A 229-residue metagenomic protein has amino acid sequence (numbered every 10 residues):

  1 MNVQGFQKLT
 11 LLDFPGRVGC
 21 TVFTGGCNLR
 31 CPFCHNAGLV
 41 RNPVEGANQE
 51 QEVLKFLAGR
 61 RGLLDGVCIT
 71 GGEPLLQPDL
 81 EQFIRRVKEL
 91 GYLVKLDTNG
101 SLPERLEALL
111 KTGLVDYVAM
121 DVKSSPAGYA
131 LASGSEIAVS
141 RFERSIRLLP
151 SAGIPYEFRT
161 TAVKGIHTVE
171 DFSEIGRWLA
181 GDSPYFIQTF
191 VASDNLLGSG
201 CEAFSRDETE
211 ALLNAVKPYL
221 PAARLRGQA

Functional and structural regions predicted by a protein language model:
M1-V18: Short, charged low-complexity linear segments at domain edges
N2, P184, P221-R224: Conserved beta-strand segments of alpha/beta enzyme cores
F6, Q188-F190, L225-Q228: Conserved beta-strand termini and adjacent loop/short-helix elements that scaffold enzyme active sites in alpha/beta
F14-N48: Canonical Radical SAM [4Fe-4S] cluster-binding loop centered on the CxxxCxxC motif and its immediate flanking residues
F23, T70-G72: A secondary-structure boundary/capping signal
A37-V67: Conserved alpha-helical substructure of the radical SAM core
L54-G66, L75-D207: Conserved AdoMet/S-adenosylmethionine-binding subsite of the radical SAM
E210-A229: A C-terminal junction/extension of Radical SAM enzymes
